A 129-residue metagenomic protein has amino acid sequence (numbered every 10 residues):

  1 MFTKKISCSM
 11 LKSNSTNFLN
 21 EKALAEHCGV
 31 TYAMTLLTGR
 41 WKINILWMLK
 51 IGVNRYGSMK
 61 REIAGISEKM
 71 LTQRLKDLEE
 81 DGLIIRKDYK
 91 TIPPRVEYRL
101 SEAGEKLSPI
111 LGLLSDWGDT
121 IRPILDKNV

Functional and structural regions predicted by a protein language model:
F2-N17, E105-V129: Amphipathic alpha-helical dimerization/coiled-coil segments that flank or bridge DNA-binding/regulatory modules
E21-M70, P94-E97, N128: N-terminal helix-turn-helix DNA-binding core of bacterial DNA-binding proteins
L71, L75-L78: Basic amphipathic alpha-helical segments that dock to polyanions
K90-L114: Basic, amphipathic "hinge/linker" alpha-helix immediately C-terminal to the N-terminal HTH DNA-binding motif
